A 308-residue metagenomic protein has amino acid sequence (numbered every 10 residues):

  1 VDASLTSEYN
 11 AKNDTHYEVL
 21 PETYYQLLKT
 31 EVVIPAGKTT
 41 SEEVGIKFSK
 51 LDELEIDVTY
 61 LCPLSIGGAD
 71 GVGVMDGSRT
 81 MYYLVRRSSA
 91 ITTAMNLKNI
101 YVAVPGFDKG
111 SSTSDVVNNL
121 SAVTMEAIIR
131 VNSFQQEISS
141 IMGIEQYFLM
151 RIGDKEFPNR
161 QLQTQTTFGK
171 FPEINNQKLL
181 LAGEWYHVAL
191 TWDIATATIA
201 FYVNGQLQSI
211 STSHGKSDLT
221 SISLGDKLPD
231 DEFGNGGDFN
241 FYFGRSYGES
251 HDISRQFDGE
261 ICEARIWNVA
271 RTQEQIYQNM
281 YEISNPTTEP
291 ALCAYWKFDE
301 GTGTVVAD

Functional and structural regions predicted by a protein language model:
V1-T92, D108, S112-T113, F134: Short boundary segments that mark the start of a structured unit
S4-T6, L51-D52, A69-G71, V131-Q135 (+5 more regions): Acidic glycine-/aspartate-rich tracts in secreted/extracellular proteins
R87-L97, I128-F134, D154-K227: Extracellular glycan-interaction surfaces
S89-Q163, R271-Q275: Extracellular glycan-recognition modules
P105-M125, N176-Y186, S254-E260, T287-E289: Extracellular/lumenal carbohydrate-interaction signature centered on repeated Trp-anchored short motifs
T124-N132, V188-L190, F243, A264-I266 (+1 more regions): Short hydrophobic/aromatic patches on beta-strands that form ligand-binding or substrate-lining surfaces
K227-C262, Y277-N285: Extracellular glycan-interaction patches encoded by glycine-rich segments
E263-D308: Extended recognition patches within non-cytosolic domains
